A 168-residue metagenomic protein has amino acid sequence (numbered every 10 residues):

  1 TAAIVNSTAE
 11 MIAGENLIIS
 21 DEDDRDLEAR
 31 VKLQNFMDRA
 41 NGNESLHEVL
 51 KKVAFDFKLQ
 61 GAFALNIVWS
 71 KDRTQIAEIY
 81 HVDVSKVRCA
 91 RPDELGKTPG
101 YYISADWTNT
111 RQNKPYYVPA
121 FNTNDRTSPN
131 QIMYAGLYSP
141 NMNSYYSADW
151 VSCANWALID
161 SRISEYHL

Functional and structural regions predicted by a protein language model:
T1-L168: Structured, contiguous alpha/beta core segments that scaffold functional sites
